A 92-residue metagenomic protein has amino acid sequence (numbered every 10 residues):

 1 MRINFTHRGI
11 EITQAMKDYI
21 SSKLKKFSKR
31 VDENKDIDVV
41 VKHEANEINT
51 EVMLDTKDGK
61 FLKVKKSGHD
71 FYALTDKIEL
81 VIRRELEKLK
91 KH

Functional and structural regions predicted by a protein language model:
M1-H92: N-terminal, polar/charged subdomain of small-to-medium soluble alpha/beta proteins
